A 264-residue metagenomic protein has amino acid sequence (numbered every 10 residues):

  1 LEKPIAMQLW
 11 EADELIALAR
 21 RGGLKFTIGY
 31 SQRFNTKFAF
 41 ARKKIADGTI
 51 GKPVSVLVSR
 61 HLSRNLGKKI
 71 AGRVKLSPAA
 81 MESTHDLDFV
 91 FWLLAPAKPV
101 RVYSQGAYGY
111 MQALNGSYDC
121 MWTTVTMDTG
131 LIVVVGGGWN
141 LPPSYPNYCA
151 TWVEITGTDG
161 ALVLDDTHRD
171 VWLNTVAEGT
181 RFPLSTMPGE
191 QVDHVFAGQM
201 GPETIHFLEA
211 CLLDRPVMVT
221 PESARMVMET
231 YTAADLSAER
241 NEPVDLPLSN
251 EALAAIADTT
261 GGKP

Functional and structural regions predicted by a protein language model:
L1-E2, F26-I28, L57, V135 (+1 more regions): Hydrophobic residues in well-ordered beta-strands that form the structural core
L1-R33, G48: Beta-strand-loop-alpha-helix segment that lines the small-molecule cofactor/substrate pocket of alpha/beta enzymes
L15, A41, A233-A234: Aromatic/hydrophobic pocket-lining residues that form π-stacking "cages" and hydrophobic walls in ligand
K25, Q32-G116, V125, N241: Predominantly a Rossmann-like dinucleotide-binding segment in NAD(P)-dependent oxidoreductases
V74-A80, E190-G198: A short glycine-threonine-serine/GTX helix/turn-capping micro-motif
M81, L87-D170, H194, G201-V217 (+2 more regions): Contiguous beta-strand/loop segments that form the cofactor/metal-binding neighborhood of enzyme cores
V153, R169-S185: Short polybasic amphipathic segments
T230-R240: Short arginine-rich
